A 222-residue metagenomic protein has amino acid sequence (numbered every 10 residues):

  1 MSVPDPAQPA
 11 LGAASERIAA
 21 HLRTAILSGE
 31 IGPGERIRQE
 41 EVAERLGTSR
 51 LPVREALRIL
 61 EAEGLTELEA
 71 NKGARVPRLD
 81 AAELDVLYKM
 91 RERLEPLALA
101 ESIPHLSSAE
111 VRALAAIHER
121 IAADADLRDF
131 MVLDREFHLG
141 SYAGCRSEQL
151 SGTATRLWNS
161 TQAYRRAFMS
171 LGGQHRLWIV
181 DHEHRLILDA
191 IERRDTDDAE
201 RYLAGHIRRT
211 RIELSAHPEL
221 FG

Functional and structural regions predicted by a protein language model:
M1-P104, S215-G222: Short linear motifs at protein or domain termini
A10, A167-G222: C-terminal all-alpha effector/ligand-binding and dimerization domain of prokaryotic HTH-type transcriptional repressors
A13, E67, R112, R128 (+1 more regions): Short helix-capping and inter-helix turn/linker motifs at the boundaries of alpha-helical repeat units
L22, R120-I121, L186-I187: Generic hydrophobic alpha-helical segments
A25, E30, D124, Y142 (+1 more regions): Hydrophobic side-chain positions on well-ordered alpha-helices, corresponding to helix-helix packing/interface faces
M90-H105, E136-Q174: Hydrophobic, amphipathic alpha-helical faces that serve as interaction scaffolds
E110-A125: Amphipathic alpha-helical segments enriched in hydrophobic/aromatic residues interleaved with Lys/Arg
R120-I121, G140, S160-A163, H206-T210: A short structural micro-motif
